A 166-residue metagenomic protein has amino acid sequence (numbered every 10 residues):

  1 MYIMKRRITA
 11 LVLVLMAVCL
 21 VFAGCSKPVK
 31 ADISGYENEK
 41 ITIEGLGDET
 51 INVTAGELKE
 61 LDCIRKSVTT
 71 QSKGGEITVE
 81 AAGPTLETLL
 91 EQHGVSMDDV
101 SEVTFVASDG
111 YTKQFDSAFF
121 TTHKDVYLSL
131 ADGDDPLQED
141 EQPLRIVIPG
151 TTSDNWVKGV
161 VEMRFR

Functional and structural regions predicted by a protein language model:
Y2-V12: Bacterial N-terminal signal peptides that target proteins for export
V12-V14, T152: Enrichment for repetitive, rod-forming helical segments
L15-C19: Alpha-helical transmembrane segments
L20-G24: C-terminal motif of bacterial Sec signal peptides marking the signal peptidase cleavage site
C25-R166: N-terminal intrinsically disordered, low-complexity segments enriched in P/E/S/T
